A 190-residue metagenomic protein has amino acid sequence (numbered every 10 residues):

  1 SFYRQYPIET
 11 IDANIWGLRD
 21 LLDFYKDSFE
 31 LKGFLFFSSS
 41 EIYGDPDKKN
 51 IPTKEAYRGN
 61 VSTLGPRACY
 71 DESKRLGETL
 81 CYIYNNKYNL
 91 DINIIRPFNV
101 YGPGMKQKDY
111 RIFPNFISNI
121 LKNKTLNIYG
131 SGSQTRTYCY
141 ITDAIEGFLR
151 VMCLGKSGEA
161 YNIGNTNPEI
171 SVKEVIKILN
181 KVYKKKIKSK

Functional and structural regions predicted by a protein language model:
S1-V100, T142, K177, K181-V182: N-terminal Rossmann-like NAD(P)+-binding domain of SDR-like oxidoreductases, especially those catalyzing
Q5-Y6, G104-K108: Short, solvent-exposed loop/turn segments at secondary-structure boundaries
I8, Y82, P114-S118, L149: Solvent-exposed, non-membrane alpha-helical residues enriched in polar/charged side chains
N14, L18, D109, F113-P114 (+1 more regions): Amphipathic alpha-helical segments in well-structured domains
R19, P46, G104-K106, G132-Q134 (+1 more regions): Gly/Ser/Thr-rich beta-alpha loop segments that engage phosphate groups in nucleotides
F37, K48, R111, Q134 (+1 more regions): A conserved catalytic-core signature of glycosyltransferases
K48-T53, Q107-N115: A glycine/serine/threonine-rich, flexible loop-to-helix segment that serves as the NAD(P) cofactor-binding "lid"
N99, S118-K190: C-terminal substrate-binding subdomain of Rossmann-fold SDR/epimerase-dehydratase oxidoreductases
